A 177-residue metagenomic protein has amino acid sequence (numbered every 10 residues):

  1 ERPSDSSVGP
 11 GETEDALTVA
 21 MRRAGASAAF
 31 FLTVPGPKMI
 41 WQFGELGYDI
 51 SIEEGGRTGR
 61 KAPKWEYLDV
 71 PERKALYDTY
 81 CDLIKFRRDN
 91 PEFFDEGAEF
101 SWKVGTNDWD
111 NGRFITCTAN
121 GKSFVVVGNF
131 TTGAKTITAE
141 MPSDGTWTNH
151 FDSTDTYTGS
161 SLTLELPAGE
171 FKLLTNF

Functional and structural regions predicted by a protein language model:
E1-A20, A26-F31: Noncatalytic carbohydrate-binding groove/subsite architecture in carbohydrate-active enzymes
P10-R22, P63-K74, S160-L162: Active-site rim elements
F30-G36, I40-F43, G47-F124: Glycan-recognition and catalytic regions of carbohydrate-active enzymes
F31, L83, V125-N129, W147 (+1 more regions): Hydrophobic, well-ordered secondary-structure elements that form the walls of internal hydrophobic environments
M39-F43, V125-G128, N149-H150, L173-T175: Conserved active-site loop/cleft motifs that coordinate metal ions or position small ligands
F130-D144: Surface-exposed beta-strand/loop patches in extracellular or lumenal glycoproteins
E140-T154: Solvent-exposed beta-hairpin/edge-strand motifs
T158-F177: C-terminal beta-strand-rich structural cap/linker in extracellular carbohydrate-active enzymes
